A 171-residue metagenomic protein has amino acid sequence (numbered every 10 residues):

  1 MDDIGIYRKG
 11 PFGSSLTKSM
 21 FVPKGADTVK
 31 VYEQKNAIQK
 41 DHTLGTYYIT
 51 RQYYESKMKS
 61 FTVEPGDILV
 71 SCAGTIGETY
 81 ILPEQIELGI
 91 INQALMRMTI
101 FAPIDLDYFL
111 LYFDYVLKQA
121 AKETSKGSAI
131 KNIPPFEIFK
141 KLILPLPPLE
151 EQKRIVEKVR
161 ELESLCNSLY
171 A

Functional and structural regions predicted by a protein language model:
M1-K40, M58: Low-complexity, Lys/Gly-biased intrinsically disordered segments
M1-S14, P145, L149-A171: Non-catalytic DNA-recognition/assembly elements of restriction-modification systems
P23-K24, C72, L88-M96, I104 (+1 more regions): A short glycine-rich beta-alpha junction/loop motif
A37-I49, I68-I91, L106-L111, K118-S128: Short, ligand-facing micro-motifs at secondary-structure edges
Q52-M58: Short alpha-helix capping/helix-loop boundary micro-motifs
T62-E64: Short, well-ordered loop/turn sites that connect or cap secondary structure elements
T79, K141-L142, Q152: Structural signal for hydrophobic
F109, F113, Q152-I155: Interdomain signal-transducing alpha-helices
